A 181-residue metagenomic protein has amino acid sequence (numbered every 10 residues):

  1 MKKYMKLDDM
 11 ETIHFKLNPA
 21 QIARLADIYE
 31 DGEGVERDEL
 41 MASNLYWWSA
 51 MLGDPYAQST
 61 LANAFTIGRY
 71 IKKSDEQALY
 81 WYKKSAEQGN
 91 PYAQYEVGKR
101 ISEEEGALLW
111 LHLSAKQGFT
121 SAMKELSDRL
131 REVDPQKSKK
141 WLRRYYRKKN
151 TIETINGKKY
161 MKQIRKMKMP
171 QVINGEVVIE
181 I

Functional and structural regions predicted by a protein language model:
M1-E33, W48: N-terminal segments that cap or nucleate solenoid repeat domains
M5-D9, E36-L45, K72-W81, S102-W110 (+1 more regions): Structural signature of tandem alpha-helical TPR/SEL1-like repeats, specifically the intra-repeat loop/turn
T12-I13, W47-M51, K83-E87, H112-K116 (+1 more regions): Conserved structural position within tetratricopeptide repeats
R24-D31, V35, T60-I67, I71 (+2 more regions): Hydrophobic face of amphipathic alpha-helices that form TPR/SEL1-like repeat modules and related alpha-solenoid
L109-T120, R131-T151: TPR/TPR-like (Sel1-like) alpha-helical repeat modules
Q136-I181: Terminal, low-structured helical/coil segments at or just beyond the last alpha-helical repeat
